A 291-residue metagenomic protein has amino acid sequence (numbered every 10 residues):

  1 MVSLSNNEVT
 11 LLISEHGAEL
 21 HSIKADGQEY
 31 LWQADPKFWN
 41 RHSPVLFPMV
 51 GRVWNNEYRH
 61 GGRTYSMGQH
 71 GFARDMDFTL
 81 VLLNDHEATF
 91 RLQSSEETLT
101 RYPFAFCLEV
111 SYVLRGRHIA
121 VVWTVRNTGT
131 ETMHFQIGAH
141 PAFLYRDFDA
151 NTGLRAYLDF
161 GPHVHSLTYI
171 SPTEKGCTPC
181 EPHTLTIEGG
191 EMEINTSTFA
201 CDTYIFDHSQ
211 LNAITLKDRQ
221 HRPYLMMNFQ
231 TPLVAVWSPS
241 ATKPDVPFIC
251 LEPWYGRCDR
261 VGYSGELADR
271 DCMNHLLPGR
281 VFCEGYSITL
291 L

Functional and structural regions predicted by a protein language model:
M1-E57, T64-M67, S209-P232, F282-L290: Beta-strand-rich N-terminal accessory domains
L4, S94-F148: Acidic, contiguous internal or C-terminal segments within carbohydrate-active enzymes that form a structured patch used
V9, H70, D75-L82, G190-D271: Acidic/His-leaning functional-site neighborhoods
R63-G116: Extended, loop-rich substrate-binding clefts of extracytoplasmic carbohydrate-active enzymes
V81-A88, V113-H118, D147, N151 (+2 more regions): A short, structured loop/turn motif at beta-sheet edges
E109-S111, D271-L276: Beta-strand-rich interaction surfaces with strong enrichment in secreted/lumenal proteins
H134, A142-Y145, D149-Q230: Active-site/ligand-binding surface loops and adjacent short beta/alpha elements that line catalytic pockets across
